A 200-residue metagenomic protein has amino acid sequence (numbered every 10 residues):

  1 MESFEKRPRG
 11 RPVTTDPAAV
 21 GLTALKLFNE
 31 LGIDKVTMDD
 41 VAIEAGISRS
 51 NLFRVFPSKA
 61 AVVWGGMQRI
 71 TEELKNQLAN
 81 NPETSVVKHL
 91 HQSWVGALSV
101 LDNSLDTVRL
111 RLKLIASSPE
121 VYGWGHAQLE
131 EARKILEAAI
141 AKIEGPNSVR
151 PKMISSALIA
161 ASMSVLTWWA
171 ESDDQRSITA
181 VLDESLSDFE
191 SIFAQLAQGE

Functional and structural regions predicted by a protein language model:
M1-L31, K35-I47, W64, R69 (+1 more regions): Basic, helix-initiating cap at the start of DNA-binding domains
M1-S3, A138, K142, D174-E200: C-terminal peripheral helix-coil segments that are non-catalytic and often amphipathic
G46-F56: Short hydrophobic/aromatic patch on the recognition helix
A60-V62: A secondary-structure capping/hinge motif
E72-R111: Hydrophobic alpha-helical connector segments
L101, L112, I140, V165-D173 (+1 more regions): Secondary-structure edge/capping motif, primarily at the C-terminal ends of alpha-helices and the immediately following
N103, L129-S155: Hydrophobic alpha-helical bundle segments that form small-molecule/ligand-binding pockets
I115, S148-W169, A180-I192: Hydrophobic alpha-helical segments that form the core of small-molecule binding pockets and/or dimer interfaces
